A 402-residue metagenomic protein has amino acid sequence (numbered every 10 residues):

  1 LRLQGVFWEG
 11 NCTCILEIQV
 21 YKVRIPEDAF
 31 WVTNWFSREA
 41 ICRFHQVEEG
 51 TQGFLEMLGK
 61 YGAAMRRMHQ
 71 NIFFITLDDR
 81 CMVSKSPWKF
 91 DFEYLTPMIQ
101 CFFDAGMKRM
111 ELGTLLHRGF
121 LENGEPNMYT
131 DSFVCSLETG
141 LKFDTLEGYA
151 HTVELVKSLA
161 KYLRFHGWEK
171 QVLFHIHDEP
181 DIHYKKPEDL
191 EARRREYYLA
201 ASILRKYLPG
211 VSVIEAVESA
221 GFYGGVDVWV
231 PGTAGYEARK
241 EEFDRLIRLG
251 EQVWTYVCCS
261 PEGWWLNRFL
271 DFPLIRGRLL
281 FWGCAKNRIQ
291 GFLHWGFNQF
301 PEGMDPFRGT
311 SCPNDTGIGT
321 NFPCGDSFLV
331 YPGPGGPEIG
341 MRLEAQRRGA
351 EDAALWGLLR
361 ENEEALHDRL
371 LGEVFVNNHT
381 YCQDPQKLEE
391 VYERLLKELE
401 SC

Functional and structural regions predicted by a protein language model:
R2-G5, C12-Y207, E215-D227, S260-P261 (+2 more regions): Aromatic-lined carbohydrate-binding surfaces of glycoside hydrolases
G140, D144, G148, T152-D189 (+2 more regions): Catalytic domains of carbohydrate-active enzymes that cleave complex glycans
I182, R248-R278, G296-F297: Active-site clefts of carbohydrate-active enzymes
F222-G263: Glycoside hydrolase catalytic-domain groove-lining segments
V257, Q290-P306: Glycine-rich anion-binding loop/nest that anchors nucleotide
F281: Catalytic cores of alpha/beta
